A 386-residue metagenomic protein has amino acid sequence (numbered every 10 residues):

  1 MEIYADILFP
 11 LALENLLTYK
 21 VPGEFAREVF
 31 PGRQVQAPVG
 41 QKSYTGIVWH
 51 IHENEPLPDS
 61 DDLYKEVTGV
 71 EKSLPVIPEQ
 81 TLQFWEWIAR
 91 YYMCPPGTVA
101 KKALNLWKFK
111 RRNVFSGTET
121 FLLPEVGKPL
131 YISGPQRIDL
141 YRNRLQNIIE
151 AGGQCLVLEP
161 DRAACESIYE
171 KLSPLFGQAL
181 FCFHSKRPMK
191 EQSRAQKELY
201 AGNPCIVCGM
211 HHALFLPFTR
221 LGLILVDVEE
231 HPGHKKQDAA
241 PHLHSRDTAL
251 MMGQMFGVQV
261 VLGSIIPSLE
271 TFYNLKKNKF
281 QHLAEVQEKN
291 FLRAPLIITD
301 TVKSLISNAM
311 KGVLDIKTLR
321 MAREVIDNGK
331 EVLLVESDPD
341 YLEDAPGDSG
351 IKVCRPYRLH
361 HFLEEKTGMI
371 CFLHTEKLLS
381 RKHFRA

Functional and structural regions predicted by a protein language model:
M1-I297, K303-M310, R320-D327, E331-V332 (+4 more regions): Accessory, non-ATPase domains that flank or precede helicase/AAA+ motor cores in DNA-metabolism machines
L314: Surface-exposed interaction regions that form or flank ligand-binding interfaces
D348-K352: Extended acidic/charged loop-beta regions that coordinate divalent cations and stabilize anionic phosphate/carboxylate
